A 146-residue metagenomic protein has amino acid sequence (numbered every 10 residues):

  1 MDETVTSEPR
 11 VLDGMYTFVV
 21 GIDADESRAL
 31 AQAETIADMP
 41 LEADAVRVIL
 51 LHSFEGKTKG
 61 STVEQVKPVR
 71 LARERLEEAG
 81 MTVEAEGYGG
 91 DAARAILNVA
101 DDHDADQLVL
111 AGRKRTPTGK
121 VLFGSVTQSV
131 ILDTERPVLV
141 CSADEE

Functional and structural regions predicted by a protein language model:
M1-V5, Q107-E146: Gly/Ser-rich helix-loop-strand patches that form or flank binding pockets for ribonucleotide-derived cofactors
T6-P9, S53-L108, G119, E146: Charged, low-complexity cytosolic intrinsically disordered regulatory segments
E8-G60: Small/aliphatic-rich secondary-structure junction motif
A29, Q65, F123-T127: Short, conserved glycine- and acidic-residue-centered signature motifs in active-site or ligand-binding loops
V46-V48, V83-A85, V138: Hydrophobic anchor at the start of a short beta-strand that flanks the dinucleotide cofactor-binding loop
